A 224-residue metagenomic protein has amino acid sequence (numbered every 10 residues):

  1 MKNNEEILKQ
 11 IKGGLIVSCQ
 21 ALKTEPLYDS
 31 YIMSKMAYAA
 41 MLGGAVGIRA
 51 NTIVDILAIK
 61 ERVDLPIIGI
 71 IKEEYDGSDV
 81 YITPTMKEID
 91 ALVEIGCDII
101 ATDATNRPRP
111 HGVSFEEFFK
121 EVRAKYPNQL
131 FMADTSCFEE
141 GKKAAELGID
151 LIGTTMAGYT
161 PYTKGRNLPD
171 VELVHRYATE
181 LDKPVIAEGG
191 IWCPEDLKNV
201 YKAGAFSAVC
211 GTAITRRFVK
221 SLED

Functional and structural regions predicted by a protein language model:
M1-D90, E94, K125, F131 (+1 more regions): Conserved N-terminal beta1-alpha1 strand-loop-helix module at the mouth
K2-L27, Y31, V171-D224: C-terminal alpha-helical cap/extension of soluble enzyme domains
G13-C19, I48, I67-I71, I100-T102 (+4 more regions): Hydrophobic faces of well-ordered beta-strands that scaffold small-molecule active sites in alpha/beta enzyme cores
Q20-L22, L42, I71-Y75, I95-R109 (+2 more regions): Glycine-rich phosphate-binding active-site loops on the catalytic face of alpha/beta enzymes
P26-S30, R49-I68, D79-M86, A104-V122 (+4 more regions): Active-site-adjacent beta->alpha loops and helix N-cap segments on the catalytic face of soluble alpha/beta enzymes
S34-Y38, G69, K87-I89, K120-E121 (+3 more regions): Short, low-complexity, polar/charged sequence segments that are solvent-exposed and flexible
A45-V46, E61-D64, A91-E94, D98 (+5 more regions): Generic secondary-structure signature for well-ordered alpha-helical cores
